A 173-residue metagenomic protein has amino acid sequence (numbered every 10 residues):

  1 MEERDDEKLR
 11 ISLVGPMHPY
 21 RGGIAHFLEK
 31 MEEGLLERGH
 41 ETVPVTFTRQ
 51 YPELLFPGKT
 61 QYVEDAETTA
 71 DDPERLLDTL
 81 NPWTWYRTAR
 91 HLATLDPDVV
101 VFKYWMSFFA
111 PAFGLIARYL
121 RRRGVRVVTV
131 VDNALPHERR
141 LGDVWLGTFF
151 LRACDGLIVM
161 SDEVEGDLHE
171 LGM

Functional and structural regions predicted by a protein language model:
E7-R21, V100-V101: Nucleotide-activated donor-dependent transferases that construct or modify glycoconjugates
G15-E29, W105-A110, E138: A short, glycine/small-residue-rich beta-strand->loop->alpha-helix junction that serves as a flexible
G15-R21, E32-T94, V164: N-terminal strand-loop element at the rim of the active site of nucleotide-sugar-dependent glycosyltransferases
I24-F27, F47, V159-S161: Replace "coordinates the UDP/GDP/TDP-sugar" with "coordinates nucleotide-activated sugar donors
P82-T88, V101-R123: An aromatic- and histidine-rich active-site surface loop
Y104, N133, S161-D162: Helix N-cap/beta->alpha junction signal
R126-V128, N133-A153: Nucleotide-sugar donor phosphate/pyrophosphate-binding loop at the beta->alpha transition of glycosyltransferases
C154-M173: A short, active-site helix/loop in glycosyltransferases that binds the activated sugar's phosphate group
